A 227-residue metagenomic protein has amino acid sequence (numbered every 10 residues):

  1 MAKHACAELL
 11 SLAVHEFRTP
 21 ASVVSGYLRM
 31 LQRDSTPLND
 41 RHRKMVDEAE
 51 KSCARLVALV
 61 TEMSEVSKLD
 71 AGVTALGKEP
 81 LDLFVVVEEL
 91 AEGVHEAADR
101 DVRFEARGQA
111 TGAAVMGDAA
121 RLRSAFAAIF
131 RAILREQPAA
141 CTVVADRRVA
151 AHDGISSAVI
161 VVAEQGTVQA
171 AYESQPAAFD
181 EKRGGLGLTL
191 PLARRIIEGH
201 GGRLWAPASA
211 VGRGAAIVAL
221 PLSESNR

Functional and structural regions predicted by a protein language model:
V23-L38: Conserved C-terminal segment of the DHp
K51-L56: Short alpha-helical segment of the dimerization/phosphotransfer core of two-component systems
G77-A91, R123: A conserved beta-strand-to-alpha-helix junction within the catalytic ATP-binding
G77-P80, R103-A113: Conserved catalytic submotifs in the C-terminal HATPase_c
I155-G187: Glycine-rich/acidic phosphate-handling loop/turn and adjacent ATP-lid/helix of nucleotide-binding kinase/ATPase domains
I197-E198: Detector for a conserved hydrophobic position within an alpha-helical segment of the HATPase_c
